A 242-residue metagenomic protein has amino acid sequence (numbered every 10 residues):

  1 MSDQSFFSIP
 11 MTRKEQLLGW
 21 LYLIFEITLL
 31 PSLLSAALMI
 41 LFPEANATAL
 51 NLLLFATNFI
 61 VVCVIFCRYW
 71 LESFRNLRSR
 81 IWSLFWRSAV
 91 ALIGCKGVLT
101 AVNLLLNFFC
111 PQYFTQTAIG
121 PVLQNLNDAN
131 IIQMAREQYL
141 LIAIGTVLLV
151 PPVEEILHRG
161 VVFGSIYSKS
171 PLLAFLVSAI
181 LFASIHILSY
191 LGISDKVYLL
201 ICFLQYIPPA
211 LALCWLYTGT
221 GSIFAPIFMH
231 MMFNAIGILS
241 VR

Functional and structural regions predicted by a protein language model:
S2-E26, L71-L104, S168-L173: Interfacial transmembrane-helix boundary/kink motif in multi-pass membrane proteins
W20, I24-S32, F55-I60, S88-T100 (+6 more regions): Alpha-helical transmembrane spans of integral membrane proteins, capturing the lipid-embedded, hydrophobic core of TM
Y22-W70, P121-Q133: Alpha-helical transmembrane segments in multi-pass membrane proteins
L38-N46, F114-T115, I166-L176: Membrane interface segments of multi-pass transport proteins and intramembrane proteases
P43-E44, Q116-Q124, S189-I201: Short helix-coil transition/hinge motifs at the ends and kinks of transmembrane helices, capturing the brief
V64-F74, L216-G219: Structural signal for the C-terminal ends of transmembrane alpha-helices and the immediately following loop
S73-V150: Juxtamembrane helix-loop-helix connectors linking adjacent transmembrane helices in multi-pass membrane enzymes
R136-R242: Transmembrane helix-loop-helix hairpins at the membrane interface of multi-pass integral membrane proteins
